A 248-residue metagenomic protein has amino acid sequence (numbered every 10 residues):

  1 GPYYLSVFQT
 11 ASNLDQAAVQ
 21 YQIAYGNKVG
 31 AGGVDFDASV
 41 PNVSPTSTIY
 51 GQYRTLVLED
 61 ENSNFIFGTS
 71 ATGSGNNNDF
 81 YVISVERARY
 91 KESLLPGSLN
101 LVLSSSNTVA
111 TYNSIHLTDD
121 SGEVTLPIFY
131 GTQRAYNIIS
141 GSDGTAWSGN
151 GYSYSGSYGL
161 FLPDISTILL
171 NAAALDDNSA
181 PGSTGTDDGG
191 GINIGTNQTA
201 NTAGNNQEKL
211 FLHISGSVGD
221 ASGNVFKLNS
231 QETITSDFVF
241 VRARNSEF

Functional and structural regions predicted by a protein language model:
G1-F248: Long, position-biased, composition-driven segments near the start of the mature protein
